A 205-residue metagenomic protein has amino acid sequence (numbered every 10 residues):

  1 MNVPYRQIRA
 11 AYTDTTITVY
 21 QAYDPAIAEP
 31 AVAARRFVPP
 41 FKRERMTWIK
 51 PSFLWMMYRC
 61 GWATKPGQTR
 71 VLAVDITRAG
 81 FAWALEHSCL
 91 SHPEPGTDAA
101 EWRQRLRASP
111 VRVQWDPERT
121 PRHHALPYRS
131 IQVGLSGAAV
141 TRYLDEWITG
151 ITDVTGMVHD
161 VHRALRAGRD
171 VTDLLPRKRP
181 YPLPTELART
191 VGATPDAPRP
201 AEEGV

Functional and structural regions predicted by a protein language model:
M1-R43: ADP-ribose/NAD+-binding catalytic cleft of ART/PARP-like enzymes
R6-V19, H92-E94, A125-L126, Q132-V133 (+2 more regions): Partner-binding and oligomerization surfaces adjacent to conserved cores of proteins that assemble macromolecular
D24, I76-R78, W115-P117, L135-G137: Short, structured patches in soluble enzyme cores that scaffold and shape functional sites
P25, W55, A79-F81, T120 (+1 more regions): Short, solvent-exposed loop/turn segments at secondary-structure junctions
A28-A31, M57-R59, A84-L85, H123 (+1 more regions): Short helix/loop capping segments that flank catalytic or ligand/cofactor-binding pockets
V38-W115: ADP-ribosyltransferase catalytic core
T69, V111, R119-R122, V133: Catalytic-core elements of nucleic-acid end-processing and repair enzymes
I131-V205: Glycine-rich, aromatic-bearing surface loops/beta-hairpins
